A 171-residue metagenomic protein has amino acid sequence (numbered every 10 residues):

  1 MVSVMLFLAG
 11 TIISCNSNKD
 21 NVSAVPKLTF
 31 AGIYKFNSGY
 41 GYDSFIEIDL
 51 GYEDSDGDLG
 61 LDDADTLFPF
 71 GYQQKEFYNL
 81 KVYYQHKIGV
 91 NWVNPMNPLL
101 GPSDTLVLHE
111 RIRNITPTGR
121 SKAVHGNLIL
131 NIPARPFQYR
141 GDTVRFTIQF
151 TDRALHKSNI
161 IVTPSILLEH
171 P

Functional and structural regions predicted by a protein language model:
M1-V2: Bacterial N-terminal signal peptides that target proteins for export
T11-S14: C-terminal motif of bacterial Sec signal peptides marking the signal peptidase cleavage site
N16-K19: Bacterial signal peptide processing site
V22: Cys/His-rich zinc-coordinating "finger/knuckle" motifs
V25-P171: First exposed extracellular module after export/assembly in secreted or surface-exposed proteins
